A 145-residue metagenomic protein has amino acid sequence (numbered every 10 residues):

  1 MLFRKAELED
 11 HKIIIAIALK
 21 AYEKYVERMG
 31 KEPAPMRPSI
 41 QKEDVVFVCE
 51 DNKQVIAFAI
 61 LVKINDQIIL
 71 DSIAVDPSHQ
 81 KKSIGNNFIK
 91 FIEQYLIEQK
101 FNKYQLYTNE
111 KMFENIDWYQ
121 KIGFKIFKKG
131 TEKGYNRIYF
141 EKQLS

Functional and structural regions predicted by a protein language model:
M1-F3: Extreme N-terminal starter segment of soluble prokaryotic enzymes
K5-S72, D76-S78, I89-F91, Y95 (+2 more regions): Acetyl-CoA-dependent GNAT
K31-E32, N87, I122, N136: Glycine-rich, phosphate-binding/catalytic loops in enzymes
V46-F47, N102-S145: C-terminal "cap" of GNAT-fold acetyltransferases
Q54, D76-K90, I97-Q99, E110-D117 (+1 more regions): Conserved glycine-rich acetyl-CoA-binding loop
